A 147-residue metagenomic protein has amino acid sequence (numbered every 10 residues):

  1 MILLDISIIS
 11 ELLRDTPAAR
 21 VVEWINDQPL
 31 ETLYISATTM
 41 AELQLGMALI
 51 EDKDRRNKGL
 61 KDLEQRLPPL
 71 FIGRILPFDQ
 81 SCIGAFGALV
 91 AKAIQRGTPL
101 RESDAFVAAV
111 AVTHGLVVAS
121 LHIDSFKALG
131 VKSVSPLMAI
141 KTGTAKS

Functional and structural regions predicted by a protein language model:
M1-I35, A48-R66, I140-K146: Short, well-structured N-terminal submotif of metal-dependent ribonuclease cores
I9, M40-L43, F126: A generic structural signal for short hydrophobic patches within well-formed alpha-helices
V22-I25, A108, I123: Short amphipathic alpha-helical segments and helix-helix/interface helices
A37, H122-I123: Short secondary-structure boundary segments
L45-E51, P69-L121, S147: Active-site neighborhoods of divalent-metal-dependent phosphate/nucleic-acid chemistry enzymes
R96, S125-A128: A beta-strand edge to alpha-helix "cap/lid" segment located at domain peripheries
A128-I140: Beta-alpha-beta core module
